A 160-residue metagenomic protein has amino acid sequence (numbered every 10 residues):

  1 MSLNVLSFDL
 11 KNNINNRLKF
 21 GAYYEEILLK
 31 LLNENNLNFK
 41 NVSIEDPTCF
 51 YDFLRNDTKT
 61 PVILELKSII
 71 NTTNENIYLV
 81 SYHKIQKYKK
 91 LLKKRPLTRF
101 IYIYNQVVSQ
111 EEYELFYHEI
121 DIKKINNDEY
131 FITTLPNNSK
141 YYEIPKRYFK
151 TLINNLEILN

Functional and structural regions predicted by a protein language model:
M1-I44: Acidic-basic catalytic patches of nuclease active cores, encompassing PD-(D/E)XK and other metal-cofactor nuclease
N4, E34, V107-N160: Non-catalytic C-terminal interaction segments of nucleic acid-processing enzymes
S7, K11-N15, K67-E119: Catalytic cores of nucleic-acid endonucleases
L18, A22, C49, Y78: Short, charged/polar micro-motifs that form catalytic or ligand-binding hotspots
E25, D46-C49, S81-K84: Amphipathic coiled-coil/heptad-repeat helices and related helical stalk/stem segments that mediate oligomerization
L28, L32, F53-T72: Conserved catalytic cores of phosphodiester-cleaving nucleases, focusing on short active-site segments
E34-N38, K90-F100, K124-N127: Structural alpha-beta junctions
N38-K59: Active-site metal-binding core of divalent-cation-utilizing nuclease and nuclease-like domains
